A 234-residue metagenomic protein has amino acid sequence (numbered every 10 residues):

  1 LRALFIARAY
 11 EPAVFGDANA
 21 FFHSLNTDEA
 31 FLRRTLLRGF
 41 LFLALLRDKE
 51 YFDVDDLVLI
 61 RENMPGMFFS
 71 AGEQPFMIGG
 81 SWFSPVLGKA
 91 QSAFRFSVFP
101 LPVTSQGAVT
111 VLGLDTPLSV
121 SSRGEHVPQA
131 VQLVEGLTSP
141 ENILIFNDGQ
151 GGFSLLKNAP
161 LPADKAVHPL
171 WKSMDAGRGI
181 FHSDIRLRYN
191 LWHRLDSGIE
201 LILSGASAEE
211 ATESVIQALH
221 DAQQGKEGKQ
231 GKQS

Functional and structural regions predicted by a protein language model:
L1-D28, Q74: Extracytoplasmic/periplasmic solute-binding protein
N19-V58: Glycine-centered hinge/linker elements that transmit conformational signals in sensory and ligand-binding systems
F40-D48, G66, S70, V131-T138 (+4 more regions): Non-transmembrane alpha-helical segments in soluble domains of secreted/periplasmic/extracellular proteins
D55-S70: Short helix-initiation/N-cap motifs at beta->coil->alpha
E62, G79-P85, T116: Beta->alpha turn/N-cap motifs
P75-G80, S97: Paired acidic/hydrophobic, glycine-rich loop segments that form the ligand-binding mouth/hinge of periplasmic-binding
G88-F153, S197-L201: Extracytoplasmic/periplasmic substrate-recognition and gating elements
S92, N147-L201, K229-S234: Long, aromatic- and glycine/proline-rich binding clefts that accommodate carbohydrate-like moieties
